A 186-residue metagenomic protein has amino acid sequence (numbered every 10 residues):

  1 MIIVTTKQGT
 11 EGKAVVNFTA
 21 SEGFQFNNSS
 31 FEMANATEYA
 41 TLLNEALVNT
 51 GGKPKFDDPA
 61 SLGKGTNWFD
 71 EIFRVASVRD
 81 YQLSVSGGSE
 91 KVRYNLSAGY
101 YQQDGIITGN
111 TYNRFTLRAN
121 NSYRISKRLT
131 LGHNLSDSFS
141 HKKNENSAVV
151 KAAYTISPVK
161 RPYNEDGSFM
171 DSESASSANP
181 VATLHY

Functional and structural regions predicted by a protein language model:
M1, G65-A76: Periplasmic N-terminal accessory/gating domains of Gram-negative outer-membrane beta-barrel systems
M1-T19, V78-D80, R93, G99-Y101: A beta-strand signature from Gram-negative outer-membrane beta-barrel systems, especially the internal plug domain
I2, L83, L117-A119: Membrane-embedded beta-strands of outer-membrane beta-barrel proteins, especially the hydrophobic/small aromatic
T6-Q8, L83, S89-K91, Q102-D104 (+1 more regions): Outer-membrane beta-barrel proteins
T10-G65, I106-N110, T116, N120-Y186: Surface-exposed loop/interface segments of Gram-negative outer-membrane beta-barrel transport/assembly proteins
S29-F31, E71-V75, V85-S89: Outer-membrane beta-barrel initiation region
S77-Y81, T111-F115: Residues that define the transmembrane beta-barrel architecture of outer-membrane proteins
Q82-L83, F139: Short secondary-structure capping/turn segments at boundaries of alpha-helices and beta-strands
